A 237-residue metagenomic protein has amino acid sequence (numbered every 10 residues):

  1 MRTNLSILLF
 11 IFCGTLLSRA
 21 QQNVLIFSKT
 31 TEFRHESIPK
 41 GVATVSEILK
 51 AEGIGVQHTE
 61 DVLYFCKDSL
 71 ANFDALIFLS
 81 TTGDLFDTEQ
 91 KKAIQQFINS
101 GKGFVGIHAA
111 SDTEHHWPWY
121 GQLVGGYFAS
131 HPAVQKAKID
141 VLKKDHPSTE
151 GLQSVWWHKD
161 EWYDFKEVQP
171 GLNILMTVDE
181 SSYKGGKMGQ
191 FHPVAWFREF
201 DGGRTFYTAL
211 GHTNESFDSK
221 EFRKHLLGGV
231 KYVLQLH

Functional and structural regions predicted by a protein language model:
M1-Q22: Bacterial Sec-dependent N-terminal signal peptides
Q22, S28, A51, Y183-K184 (+2 more regions): Extracellular ligand-binding/catalytic regions of CAZymes and related secreted enzymes and adhesion modules
N23-T113: Helical hinge/lid and interdomain linker segments adjacent to catalytic or ligand-binding clefts that mediate domain
G55-Q57, N173, R204: Conserved beta-strand segments of alpha/beta enzyme cores
T59, T177, T208: Hydrophobic residues at beta-strand termini and immediately following loops that shape nucleotide-binding pockets
D84-G151: A glycine-rich, often tryptophan-bearing local segment used as a flexible ligand/cofactor-contacting loop or short
Y120-F128, H158-E161, E167-N173, G211 (+1 more regions): Oxidoreductase and adenylate-handling cofactor-binding alpha/beta cores
G126, H131-G202: Catalytic beta-strand/loop cores that center a nucleophilic Ser/Cys/Thr and support acyl-enzyme chemistry
